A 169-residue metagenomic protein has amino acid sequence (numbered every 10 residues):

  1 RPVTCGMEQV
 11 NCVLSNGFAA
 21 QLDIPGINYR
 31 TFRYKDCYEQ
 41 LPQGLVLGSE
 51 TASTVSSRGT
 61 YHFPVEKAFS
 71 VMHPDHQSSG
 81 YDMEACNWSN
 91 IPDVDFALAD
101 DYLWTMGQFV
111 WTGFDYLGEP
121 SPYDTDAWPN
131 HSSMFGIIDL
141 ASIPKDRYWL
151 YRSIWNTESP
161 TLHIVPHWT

Functional and structural regions predicted by a protein language model:
R1-T169: Extended substrate-binding grooves/exosites of carbohydrate-active enzymes
